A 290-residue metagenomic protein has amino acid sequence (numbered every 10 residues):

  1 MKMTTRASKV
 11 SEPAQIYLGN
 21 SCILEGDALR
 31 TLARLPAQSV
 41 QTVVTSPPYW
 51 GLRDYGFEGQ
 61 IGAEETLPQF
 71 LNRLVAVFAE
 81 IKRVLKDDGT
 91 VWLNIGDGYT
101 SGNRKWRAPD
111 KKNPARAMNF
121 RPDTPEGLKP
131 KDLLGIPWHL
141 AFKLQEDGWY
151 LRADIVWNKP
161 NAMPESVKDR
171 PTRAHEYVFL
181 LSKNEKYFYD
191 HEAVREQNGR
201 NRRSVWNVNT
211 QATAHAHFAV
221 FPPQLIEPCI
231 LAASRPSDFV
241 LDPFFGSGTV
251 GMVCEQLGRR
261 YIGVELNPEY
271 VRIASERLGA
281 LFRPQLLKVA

Functional and structural regions predicted by a protein language model:
K2-R283, V289-A290: Core catalytic lobe of class I
